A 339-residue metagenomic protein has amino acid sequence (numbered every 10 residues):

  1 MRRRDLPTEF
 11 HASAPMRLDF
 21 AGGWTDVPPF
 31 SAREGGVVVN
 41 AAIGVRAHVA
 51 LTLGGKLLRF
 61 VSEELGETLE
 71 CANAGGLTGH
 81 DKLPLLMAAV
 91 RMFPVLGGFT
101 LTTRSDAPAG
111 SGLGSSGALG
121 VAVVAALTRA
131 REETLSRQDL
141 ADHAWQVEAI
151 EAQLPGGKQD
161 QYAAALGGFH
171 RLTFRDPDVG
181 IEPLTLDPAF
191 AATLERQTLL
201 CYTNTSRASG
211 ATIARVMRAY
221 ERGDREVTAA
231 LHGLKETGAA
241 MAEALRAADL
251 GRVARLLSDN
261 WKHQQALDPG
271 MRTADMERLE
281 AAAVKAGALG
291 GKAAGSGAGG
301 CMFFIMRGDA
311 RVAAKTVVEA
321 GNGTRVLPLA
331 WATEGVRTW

Functional and structural regions predicted by a protein language model:
M1-A21, D26-A32, N40, G44 (+5 more regions): C-terminal nucleotide
L69-A74, G98-A109: Glycine/charged-rich beta-loop-alpha catalytic/anionic-binding loops adjacent to active sites
A72-H80, G110-G117, T134: Short gly/ser-rich anion-binding loops that grip negatively charged ligand groups
L96-T102, E133-L140: Short secondary-structure capping/junction motifs at helix and strand boundaries
A107-S111, L289-G290: Short pre-catalytic strand/loop immediately N-terminal to key active-site residues, enriched for Gly-Thr
L113-R137, A165: DPxDG-like acidic metal-binding loop motif
G299: Glycine-rich active-site/cofactor-binding loop and its immediate structural neighborhood
